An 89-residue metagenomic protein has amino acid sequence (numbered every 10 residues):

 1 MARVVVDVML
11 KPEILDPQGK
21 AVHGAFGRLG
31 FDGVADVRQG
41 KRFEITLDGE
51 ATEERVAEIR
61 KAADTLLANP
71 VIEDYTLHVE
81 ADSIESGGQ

Functional and structural regions predicted by a protein language model:
M1-Q89: Non-catalytic terminal accessory/regulatory regions of metabolic enzymes
